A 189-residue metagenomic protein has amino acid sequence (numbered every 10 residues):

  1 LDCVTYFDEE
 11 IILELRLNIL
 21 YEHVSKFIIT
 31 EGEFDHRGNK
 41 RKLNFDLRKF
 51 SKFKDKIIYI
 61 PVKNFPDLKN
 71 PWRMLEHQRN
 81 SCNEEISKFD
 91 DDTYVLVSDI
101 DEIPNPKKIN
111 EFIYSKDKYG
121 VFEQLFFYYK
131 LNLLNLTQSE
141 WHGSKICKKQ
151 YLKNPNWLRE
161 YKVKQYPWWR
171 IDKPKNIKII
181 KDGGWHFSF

Functional and structural regions predicted by a protein language model:
L1-E22: N-proximal low-complexity "stem/linker" segments adjacent to membrane-targeting elements
F7-E10, E33-D35, N64-P66, D101-I103 (+2 more regions): Short, solvent-exposed loop/turn segments at secondary-structure junctions
H23, F53-D55, S115: Short, structured coil segments at secondary-structure junctions
V24, D91-D92, D117, K181: A general structural motif
G32-V97, P106-N110: Active-site-proximal specificity loops/subdomain of glycosyltransferases
E102-F189: Conserved catalytic core of nucleotide-sugar-dependent glycosyltransferases
